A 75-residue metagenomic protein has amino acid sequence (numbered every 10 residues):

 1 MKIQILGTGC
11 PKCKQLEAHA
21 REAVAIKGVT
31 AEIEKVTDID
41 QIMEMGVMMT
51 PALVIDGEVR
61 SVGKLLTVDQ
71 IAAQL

Functional and structural regions predicted by a protein language model:
M1-H19: Local sequence-structure signature of Cys/Sec-based thiol-disulfide redox active-site neighborhoods
K2-I3, T30-T37, A73-Q74: Terminal leader/tail segments of proteins
T8, D38, E58: Short, ordered loop/turn segments at secondary-structure junctions
C10-P11, V36, L65: Short, surface-exposed acidic/glycine-rich loop or hinge patches that mediate macromolecular interfaces
E17, E34, E58: Acidic-residue sensor for enzyme active/binding pockets
H19-E32: Conserved helix-turn-beta segment immediately C-terminal to the redox Cys motif in thioredoxin-like folds
V29-T30, I42-L75: C-terminal structural segments of small proteins and small subunits
